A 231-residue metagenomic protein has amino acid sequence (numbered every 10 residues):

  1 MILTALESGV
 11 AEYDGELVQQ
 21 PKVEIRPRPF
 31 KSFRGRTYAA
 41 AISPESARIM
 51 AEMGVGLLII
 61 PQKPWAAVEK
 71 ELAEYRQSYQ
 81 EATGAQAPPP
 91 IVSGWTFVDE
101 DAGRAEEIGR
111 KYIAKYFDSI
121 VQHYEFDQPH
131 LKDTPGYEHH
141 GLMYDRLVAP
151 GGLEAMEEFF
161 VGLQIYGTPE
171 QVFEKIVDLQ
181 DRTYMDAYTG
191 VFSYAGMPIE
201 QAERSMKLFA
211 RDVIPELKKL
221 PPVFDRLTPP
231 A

Functional and structural regions predicted by a protein language model:
M1-I25, A66-M185, K218-A231: An alpha-helical appendage that flanks or caps ligand/catalytic pockets
I2, T37, M50, A105 (+3 more regions): Conserved, mostly hydrophobic/aromatic
E16-V18, I42, G190-S193: Short, well-ordered beta-to-alpha junction loops that form the rim of enzyme active sites and present histidine/acidic
F30-R36: A local structural motif
T37-A40, V55-I60, P88-W95, Y188-G190: Hydrophobic faces of well-ordered beta-strands that scaffold small-molecule active sites in alpha/beta enzyme cores
I42-A47, A51-K63, E71-L72: A conserved active-site cap/scaffold subdomain adjacent to cofactor or substrate pockets
Q62-W65, V191-A202: Glycine-rich, proline-tolerant flexible connector loops at the mouths of alpha/beta enzymes
D101-R104, M197-L208, K218: Short glycine/threonine-rich loop-to-helix capping motif typified by GTGT followed within a few residues by an Asp-Pro
